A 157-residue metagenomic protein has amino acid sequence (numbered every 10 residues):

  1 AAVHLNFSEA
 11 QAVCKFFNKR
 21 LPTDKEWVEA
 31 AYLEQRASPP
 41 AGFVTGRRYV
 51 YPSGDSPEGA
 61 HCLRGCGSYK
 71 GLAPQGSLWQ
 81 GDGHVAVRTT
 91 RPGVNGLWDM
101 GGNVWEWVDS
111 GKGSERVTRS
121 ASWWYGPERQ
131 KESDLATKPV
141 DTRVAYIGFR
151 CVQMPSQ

Functional and structural regions predicted by a protein language model:
A1-A136, A145: Functional-site microenvironments in short loops/helix caps that host divalent-cation chemistry
T142: Conserved catalytic-core segment of clan PA serine endopeptidases
A145-Q157: Short, structured beta-strand segments at or near domain termini in extracellular proteins/domains
